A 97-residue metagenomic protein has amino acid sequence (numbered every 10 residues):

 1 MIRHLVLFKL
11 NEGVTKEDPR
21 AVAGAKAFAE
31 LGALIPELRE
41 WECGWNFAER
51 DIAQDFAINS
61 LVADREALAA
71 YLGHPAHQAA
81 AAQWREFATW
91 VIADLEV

Functional and structural regions predicted by a protein language model:
M1-D55, A63-A69, V97: Short S/T/G/P-rich N-terminal loop/turn motif that feeds into the first structured element of a domain
S60-A93: C-terminal structural segments of small proteins and small subunits
